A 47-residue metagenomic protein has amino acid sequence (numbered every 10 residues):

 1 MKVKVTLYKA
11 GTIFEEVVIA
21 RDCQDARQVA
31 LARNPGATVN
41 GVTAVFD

Functional and structural regions predicted by a protein language model:
M1-F14: Short aromatic-glycine-(Arg/Gly/Cys) micro-motifs in beta-strand/loop hairpins
K4, R33-N34: Secondary-structure boundary/capping motif
Y8, R21, V45-D47: A structural detector for beta-sheet-dominated domains
E16-V18: Generic detection of short hydrophobic beta-strand segments and adjacent strand-loop junctions
N34-D47: Short, mixed-charge low-complexity intrinsically disordered segments
